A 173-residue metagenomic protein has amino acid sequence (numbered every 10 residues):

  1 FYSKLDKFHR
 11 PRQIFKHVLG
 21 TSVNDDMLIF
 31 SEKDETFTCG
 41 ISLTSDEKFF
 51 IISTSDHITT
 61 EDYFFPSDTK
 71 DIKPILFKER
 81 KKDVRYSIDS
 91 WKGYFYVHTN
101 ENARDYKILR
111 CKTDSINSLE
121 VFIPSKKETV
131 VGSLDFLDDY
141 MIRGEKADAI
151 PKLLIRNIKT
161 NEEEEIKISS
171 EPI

Functional and structural regions predicted by a protein language model:
F1-I173: Peripheral, non-catalytic segments that deliver or gate enzyme domains
